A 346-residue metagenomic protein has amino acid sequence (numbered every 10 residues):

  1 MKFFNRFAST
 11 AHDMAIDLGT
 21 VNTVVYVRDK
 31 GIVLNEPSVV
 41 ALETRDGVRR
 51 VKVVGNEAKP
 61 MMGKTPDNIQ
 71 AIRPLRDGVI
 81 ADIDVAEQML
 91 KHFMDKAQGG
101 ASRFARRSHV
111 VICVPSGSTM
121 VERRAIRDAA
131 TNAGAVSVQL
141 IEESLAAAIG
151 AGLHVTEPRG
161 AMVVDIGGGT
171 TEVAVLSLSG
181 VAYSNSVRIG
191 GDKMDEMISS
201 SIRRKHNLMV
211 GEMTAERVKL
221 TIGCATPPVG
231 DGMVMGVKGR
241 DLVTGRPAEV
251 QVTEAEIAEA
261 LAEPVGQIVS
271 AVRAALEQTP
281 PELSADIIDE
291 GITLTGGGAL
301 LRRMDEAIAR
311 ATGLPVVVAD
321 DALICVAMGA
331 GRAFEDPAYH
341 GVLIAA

Functional and structural regions predicted by a protein language model:
M1-I166, A174-T293, A299-A346: Nucleotide/phosphate-binding catalytic cleft detector across ATP-hydrolyzing and phosphate-transferring enzymes
